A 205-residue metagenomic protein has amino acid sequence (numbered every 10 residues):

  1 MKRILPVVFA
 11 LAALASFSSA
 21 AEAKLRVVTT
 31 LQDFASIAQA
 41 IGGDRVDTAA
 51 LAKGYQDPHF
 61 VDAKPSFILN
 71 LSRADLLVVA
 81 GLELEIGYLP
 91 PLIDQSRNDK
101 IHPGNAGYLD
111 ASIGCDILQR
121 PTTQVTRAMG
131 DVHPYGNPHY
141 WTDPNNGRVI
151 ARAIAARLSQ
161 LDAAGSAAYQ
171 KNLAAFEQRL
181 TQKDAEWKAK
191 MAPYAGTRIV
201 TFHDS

Functional and structural regions predicted by a protein language model:
M1-I4: Positively charged n-region of N-terminal signal peptides that target proteins for export
P6-S16: Bacterial N-terminal signal peptides
A21-S205: Extracytoplasmic metal-acquisition and chelation regions
